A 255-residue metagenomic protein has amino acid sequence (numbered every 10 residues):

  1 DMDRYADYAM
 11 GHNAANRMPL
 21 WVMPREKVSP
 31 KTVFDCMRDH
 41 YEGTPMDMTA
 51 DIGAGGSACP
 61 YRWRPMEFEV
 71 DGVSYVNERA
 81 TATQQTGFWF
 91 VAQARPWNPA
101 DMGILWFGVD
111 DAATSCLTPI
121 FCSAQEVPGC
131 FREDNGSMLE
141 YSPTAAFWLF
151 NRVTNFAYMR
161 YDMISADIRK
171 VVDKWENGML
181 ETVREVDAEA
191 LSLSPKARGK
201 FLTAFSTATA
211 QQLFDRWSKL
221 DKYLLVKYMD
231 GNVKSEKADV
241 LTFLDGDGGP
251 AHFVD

Functional and structural regions predicted by a protein language model:
D1-D255: C-terminus-biased signal that marks the final domain/tail of proteins
